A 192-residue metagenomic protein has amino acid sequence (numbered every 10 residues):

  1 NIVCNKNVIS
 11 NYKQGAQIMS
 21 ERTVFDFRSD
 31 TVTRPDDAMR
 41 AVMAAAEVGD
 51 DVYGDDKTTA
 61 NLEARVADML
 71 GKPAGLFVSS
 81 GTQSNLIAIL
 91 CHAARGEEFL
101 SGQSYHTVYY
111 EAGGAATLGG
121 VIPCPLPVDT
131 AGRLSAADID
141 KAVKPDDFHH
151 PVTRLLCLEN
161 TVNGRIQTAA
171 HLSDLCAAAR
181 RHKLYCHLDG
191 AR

Functional and structural regions predicted by a protein language model:
N1-I18: Short, Lys/Arg-enriched N-terminal segments with co-localized hydrophobic residues within the first ~10-30 amino acids
M19-V42: N-terminal amphipathic/basic leader segments beginning at the initiator methionine
D26-S29, Y53-D55, L76-S79, S101-G102 (+2 more regions): General beta-strand structural signal in soluble alpha/beta enzymes
F27, V66, S84, A115 (+2 more regions): Buried hydrophobic positions in well-ordered alpha/beta secondary-structure cores of metabolic enzymes
P35-G81, Q103-S104, V108-Y109, G114: Conserved N-terminal alpha-helix of the aminotransferase class I/II PLP-enzyme fold
A88-G96, G114: Glycine-rich loop at the start of a catalytic domain that most often binds anionic cofactors/ligands
G120-V162, I166-D174: PLP-dependent aminotransferase-class I/II
Q167-R192: Catalytic PLP-binding core of fold-type I/II PLP enzymes
